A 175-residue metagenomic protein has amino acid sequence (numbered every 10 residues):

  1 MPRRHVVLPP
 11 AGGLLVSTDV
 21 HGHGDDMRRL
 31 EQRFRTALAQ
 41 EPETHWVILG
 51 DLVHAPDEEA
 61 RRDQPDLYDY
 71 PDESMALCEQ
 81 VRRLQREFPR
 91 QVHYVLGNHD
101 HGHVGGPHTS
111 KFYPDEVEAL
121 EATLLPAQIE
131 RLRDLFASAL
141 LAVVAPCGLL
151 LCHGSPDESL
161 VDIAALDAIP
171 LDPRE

Functional and structural regions predicted by a protein language model:
M1-D72: N-terminal active-site segment of His-dependent metallophosphoesterases
P42-T44, L52-L151, P156-E175: Active-site neighborhood of divalent metal-dependent phosphoester bond hydrolases
